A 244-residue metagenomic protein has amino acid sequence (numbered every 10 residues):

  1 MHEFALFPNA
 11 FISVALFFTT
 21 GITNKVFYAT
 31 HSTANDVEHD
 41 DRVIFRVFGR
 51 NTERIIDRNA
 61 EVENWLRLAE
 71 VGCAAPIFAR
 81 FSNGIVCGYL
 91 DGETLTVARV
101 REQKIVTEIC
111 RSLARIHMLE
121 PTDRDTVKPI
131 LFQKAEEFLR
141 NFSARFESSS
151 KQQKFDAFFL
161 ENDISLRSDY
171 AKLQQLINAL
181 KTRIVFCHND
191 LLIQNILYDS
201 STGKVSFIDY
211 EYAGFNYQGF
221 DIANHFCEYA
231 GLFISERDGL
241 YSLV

Functional and structural regions predicted by a protein language model:
M1-L16: Juxta-kinase regulatory segment immediately upstream of eukaryotic protein kinase catalytic domains
L16-S165, K172, L176-I184, S201-T202: ATP-binding pocket architecture of kinase catalytic cores
F186-H188, I193: Catalytic-loop of the protein kinase fold
I196-Y198: Hydrophobic residue at the +6 position relative to the catalytic HRD Asp in the kinase catalytic loop
I208-A213: Activation of the activation-loop gatekeeper triad in protein kinase-fold domains
Y217: Extracytoplasmic catalytic/substrate-binding loops of multi-pass membrane glycan-assembly enzymes
F220-V244: Active-site activation/catalytic loop segments of kinase-like enzymes and analogous catalytic loops in related
